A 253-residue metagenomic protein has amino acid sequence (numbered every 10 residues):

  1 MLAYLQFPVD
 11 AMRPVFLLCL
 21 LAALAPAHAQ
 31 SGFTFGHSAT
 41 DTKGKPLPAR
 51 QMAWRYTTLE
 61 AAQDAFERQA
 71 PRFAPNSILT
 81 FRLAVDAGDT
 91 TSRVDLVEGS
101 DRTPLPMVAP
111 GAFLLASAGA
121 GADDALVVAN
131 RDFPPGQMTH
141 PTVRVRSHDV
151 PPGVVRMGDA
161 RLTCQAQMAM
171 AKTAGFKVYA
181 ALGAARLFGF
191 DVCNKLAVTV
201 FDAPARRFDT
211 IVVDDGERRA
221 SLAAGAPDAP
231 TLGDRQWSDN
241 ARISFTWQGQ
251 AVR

Functional and structural regions predicted by a protein language model:
L2-A3, D10-V15: Positively charged n-region of N-terminal signal peptides that target proteins for export
F16-L20: Hydrophobic helical h-region of N-terminal Sec-dependent signal peptides in bacterial secretory/periplasmic proteins
L24-P26: N-terminal signal peptide c-region/cleavage motif recognized by signal peptidases
Q30-S117: N-terminal Sec/ER secretory leader and immediately downstream segment of secreted/extracellular precursors
S117-P134, T231-F245: Noncatalytic modules at the cell exterior or secretory-pathway interfaces, chiefly beta-strand-rich lectin/adhesion
V127-R186: Surface-exposed beta-loop interaction hotspot
M168-R253: A eukaryote-biased signal for long
